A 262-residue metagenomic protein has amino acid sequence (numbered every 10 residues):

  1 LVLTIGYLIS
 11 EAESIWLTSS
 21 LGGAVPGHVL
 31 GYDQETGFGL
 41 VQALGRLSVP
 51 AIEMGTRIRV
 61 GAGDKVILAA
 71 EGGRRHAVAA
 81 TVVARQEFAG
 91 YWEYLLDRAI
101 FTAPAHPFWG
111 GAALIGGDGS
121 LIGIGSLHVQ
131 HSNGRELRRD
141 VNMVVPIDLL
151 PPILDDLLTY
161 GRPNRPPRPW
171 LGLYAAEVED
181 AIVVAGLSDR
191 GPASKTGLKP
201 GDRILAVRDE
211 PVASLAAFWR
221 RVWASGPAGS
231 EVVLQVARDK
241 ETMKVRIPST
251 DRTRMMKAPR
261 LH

Functional and structural regions predicted by a protein language model:
L1-A77, A99, F108, D180 (+4 more regions): Conserved active-site neighborhood of the chymotrypsin/trypsin-like protease fold
T4, G27, V41, G63-L68 (+11 more regions): Terminal peptide-recognition signature
T4-G6, A12, S19, A70 (+6 more regions): Sec/Tat-exported extracytoplasmic proteins
G27, V49, L68, R75 (+5 more regions): C-terminal cap/linker of serine protease catalytic domains
H28, D155-R162, V183, R190 (+4 more regions): PDZ-domain C-terminal substructure recognizer with occasional recognition of PDZ-binding tails
L44-I52, A77-D140, P169, E177 (+1 more regions): Active-site region of chymotrypsin-like
R74-T81, G134, P211-F218: Short, Lys/Arg- and Gly-enriched loop/turn segments at beta-strand edges
P104-F108, A112-A113, L171-A206, E210-A213: PDZ/PDZ-like domain segments forming the peptide/carboxylate-binding groove, activating on the N-terminal beta-strands
